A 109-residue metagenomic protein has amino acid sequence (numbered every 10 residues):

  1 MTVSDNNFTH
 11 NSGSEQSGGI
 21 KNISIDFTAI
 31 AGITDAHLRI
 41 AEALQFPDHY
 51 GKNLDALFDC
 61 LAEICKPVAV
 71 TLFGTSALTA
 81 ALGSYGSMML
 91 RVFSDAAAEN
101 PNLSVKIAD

Functional and structural regions predicted by a protein language model:
T2-D109: Positively charged, polar, low-complexity stretches
